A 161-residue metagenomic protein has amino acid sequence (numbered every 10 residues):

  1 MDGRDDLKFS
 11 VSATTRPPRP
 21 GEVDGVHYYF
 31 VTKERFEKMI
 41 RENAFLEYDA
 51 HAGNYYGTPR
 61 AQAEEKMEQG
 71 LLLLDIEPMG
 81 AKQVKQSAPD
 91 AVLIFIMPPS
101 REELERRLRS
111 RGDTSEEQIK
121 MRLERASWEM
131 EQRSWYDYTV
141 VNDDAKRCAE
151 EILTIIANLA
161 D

Functional and structural regions predicted by a protein language model:
M1-D6: A conserved segment at the C-terminal end of the G1
S10, Y29, V92-I94, Y138-V140: Hydrophobic/aromatic beta-strand patches that form the interior of the parallel beta-sheet core in alpha/beta enzyme
T14-L72, M79: ATP-dependent small-molecule kinase phosphotransfer cores that center on conserved nucleotide phosphate-binding segments
T14-P18, M79-G80, P98-E103, A145-K146: Conserved nucleotide-binding/hydrolysis micro-motifs of P-loop NTPases
G21, E64-M67, K85-P89, E131-R133: Conserved catalytic network of the ASCE P-loop NTPase/AAA+ motor domain
L73-E77, Q86-S110: Conserved phosphate-donor/acceptor-positioning beta-strand/loop module used by diverse small-molecule
Q83, E103, E151: Phosphate- and divalent-cation-binding pockets in alpha/beta enzyme and binding domains that engage nucleotide-derived
D90, R106-T114, W128-D161: NTP-dependent small-molecule kinase module
